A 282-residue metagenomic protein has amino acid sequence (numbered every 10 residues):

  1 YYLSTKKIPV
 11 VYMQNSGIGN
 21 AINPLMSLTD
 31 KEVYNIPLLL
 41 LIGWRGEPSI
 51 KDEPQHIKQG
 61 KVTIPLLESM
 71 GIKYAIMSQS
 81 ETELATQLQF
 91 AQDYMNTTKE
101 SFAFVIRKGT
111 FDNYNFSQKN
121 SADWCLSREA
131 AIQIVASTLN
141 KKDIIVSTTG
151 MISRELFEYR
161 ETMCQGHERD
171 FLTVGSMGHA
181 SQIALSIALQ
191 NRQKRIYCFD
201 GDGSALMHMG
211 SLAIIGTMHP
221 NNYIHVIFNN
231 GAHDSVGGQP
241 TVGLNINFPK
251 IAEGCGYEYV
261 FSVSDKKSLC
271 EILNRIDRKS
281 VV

Functional and structural regions predicted by a protein language model:
L3-S4: Short hydrophobic alpha-helices that are characteristic scaffold elements of the AMP-binding
I8, N35-L41, P48-Q59, E158-V282: Thiamine diphosphate
G17-Y34, K51, H56: Cofactor- and metal-binding active-site motifs of prokaryotic enzymes that mediate redox/radical or nucleophilic
A21-P24, L28, P48, E100-K141 (+1 more regions): Glycine/aspartate-rich loop-and-adjacent alpha/beta segment that forms the canonical ThDP
P37, E68-S69, K73-K119, P249-V282: Structural signature of the thiamine diphosphate
R45-G46, I106-D112, T149-S153, N230-A232: Glycine-rich beta-alpha junction loops
S49, T63-P65, A75: C-terminal binding/interaction regions
N115-M177: Active-site diphosphate/adenylate-binding microenvironment
